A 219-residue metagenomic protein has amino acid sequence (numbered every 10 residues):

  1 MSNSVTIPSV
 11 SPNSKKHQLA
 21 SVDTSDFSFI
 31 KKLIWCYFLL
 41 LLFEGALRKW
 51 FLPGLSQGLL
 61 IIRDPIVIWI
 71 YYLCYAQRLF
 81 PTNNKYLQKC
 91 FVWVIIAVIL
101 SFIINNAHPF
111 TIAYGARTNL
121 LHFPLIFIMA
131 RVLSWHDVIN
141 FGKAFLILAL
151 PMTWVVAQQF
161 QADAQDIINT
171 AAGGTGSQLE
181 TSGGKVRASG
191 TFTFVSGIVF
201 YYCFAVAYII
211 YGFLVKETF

Functional and structural regions predicted by a protein language model:
M1-S21: Short, intrinsically disordered terminal tails adjacent to the first/last structured region
K16-W35: N-terminal membrane topogenic signal
I30-I34, L39, Y86-V94, I128-A164: Interfacial loop-to-transmembrane-helix boundary motif in multi-pass membrane proteins
I30-K49, D64-L120: N-terminal hydrophobic segments of proteins, predominantly signal-anchor/transmembrane helices of inner/organellar
E44-L55, G176-T191: Juxtamembrane membrane-water interface segments that cap and precede transmembrane helices
Q57-C74, A116-L125, I198-V206: Membrane-embedded alpha-helical segments of multi-pass membrane proteins, especially the transmembrane helices
W69-T82, I103, I128-V138, I209-E217: Structural signal for the C-terminal ends of transmembrane alpha-helices and the immediately following loop
K143-D166, E180-G183, G190-F219: Alpha-helical transmembrane segments of multi-pass inner-membrane proteins
